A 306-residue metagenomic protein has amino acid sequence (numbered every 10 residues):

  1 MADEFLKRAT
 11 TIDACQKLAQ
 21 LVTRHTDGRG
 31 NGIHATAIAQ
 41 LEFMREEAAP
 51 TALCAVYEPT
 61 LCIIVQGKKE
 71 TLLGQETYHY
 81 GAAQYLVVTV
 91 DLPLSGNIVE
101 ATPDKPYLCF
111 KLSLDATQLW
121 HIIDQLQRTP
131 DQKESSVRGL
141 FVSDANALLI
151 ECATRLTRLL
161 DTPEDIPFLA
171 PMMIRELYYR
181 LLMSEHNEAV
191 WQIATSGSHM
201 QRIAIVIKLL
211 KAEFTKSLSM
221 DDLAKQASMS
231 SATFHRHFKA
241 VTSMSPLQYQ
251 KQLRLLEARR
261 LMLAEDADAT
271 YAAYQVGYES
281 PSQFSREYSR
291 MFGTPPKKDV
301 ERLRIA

Functional and structural regions predicted by a protein language model:
M1-A37, P50-T51, S135-V137: A short, N-terminal "cap"/entry segment at the start of jelly-roll beta-barrel domains of the cupin/DSBH fold
D3-K17, L119-E176, R180, V190 (+1 more regions): Amphipathic alpha-helical segments enriched in hydrophobic/aromatic residues interleaved with Lys/Arg
G32-P130: N-terminal regulatory/effector-sensing and dimerization cores that precede helix-turn-helix DNA-binding domains
E70, S217, D266-A267: Residue at a beta-strand N-cap/secondary-structure junction
A145-L148, M173, T195-V206, T242 (+1 more regions): N-terminal positioning helix adjacent to the helix-turn-helix/winged-helix DNA-binding module
E176, R180-H186, I193-T195, K211-E213 (+3 more regions): Basic/polar phosphate-binding segments, predominantly the helix-turn-helix DNA-binding elements of transcriptional
L209-E213, R260-A264: Short alpha-helical segment immediately N-terminal to, or the first helix within, an HTH/HTH-like DNA-binding domain
